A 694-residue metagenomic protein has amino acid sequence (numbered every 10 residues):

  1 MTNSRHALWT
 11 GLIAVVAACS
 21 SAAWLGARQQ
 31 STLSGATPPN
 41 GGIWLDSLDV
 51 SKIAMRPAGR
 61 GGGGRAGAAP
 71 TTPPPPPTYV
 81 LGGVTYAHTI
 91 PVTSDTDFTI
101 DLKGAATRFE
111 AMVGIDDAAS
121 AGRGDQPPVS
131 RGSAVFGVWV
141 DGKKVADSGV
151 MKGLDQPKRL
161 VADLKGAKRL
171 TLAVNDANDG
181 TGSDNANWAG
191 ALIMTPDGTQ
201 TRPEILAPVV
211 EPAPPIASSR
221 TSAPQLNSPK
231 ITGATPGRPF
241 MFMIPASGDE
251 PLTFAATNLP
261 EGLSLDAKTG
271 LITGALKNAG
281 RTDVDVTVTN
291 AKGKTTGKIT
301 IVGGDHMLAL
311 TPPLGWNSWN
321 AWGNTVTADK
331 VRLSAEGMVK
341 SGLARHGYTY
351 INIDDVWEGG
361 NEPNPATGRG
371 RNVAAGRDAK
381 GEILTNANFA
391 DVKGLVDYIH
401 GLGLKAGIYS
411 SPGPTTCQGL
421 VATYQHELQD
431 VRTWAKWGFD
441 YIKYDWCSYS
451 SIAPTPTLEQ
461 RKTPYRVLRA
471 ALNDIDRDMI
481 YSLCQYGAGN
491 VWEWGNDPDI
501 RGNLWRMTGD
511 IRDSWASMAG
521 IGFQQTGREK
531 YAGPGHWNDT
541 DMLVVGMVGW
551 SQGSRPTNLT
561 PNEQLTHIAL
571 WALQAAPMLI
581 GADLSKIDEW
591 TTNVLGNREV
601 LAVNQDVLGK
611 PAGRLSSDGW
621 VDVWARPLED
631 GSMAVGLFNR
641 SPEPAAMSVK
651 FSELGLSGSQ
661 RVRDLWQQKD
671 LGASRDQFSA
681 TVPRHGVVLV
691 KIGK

Functional and structural regions predicted by a protein language model:
R28-A217: Gly-Asp-aromatic-enriched flexible segments
Q225-D249: Solvent-exposed, low-complexity, repeat-rich "mucin-like" stalks and linkers
I244, G280-K292: A short beta-strand micro-motif common to beta-rich folds, especially ectodomain repeats
G262-N278: Strand-loop-strand motifs at the edges of beta-sheets in extracellular beta-sandwich domains
N320, S334, M338-T455: Aromatic-lined carbohydrate-binding/catalytic grooves of carbohydrate-active enzymes
Q429, N473, D478-D583: Glycan-recognition surfaces
L565, W571-Q574, L579-G581, S617-L656 (+1 more regions): Carbohydrate-binding surface patches
A673-K694: C-terminal beta-strand-rich structural cap/linker in extracellular carbohydrate-active enzymes
